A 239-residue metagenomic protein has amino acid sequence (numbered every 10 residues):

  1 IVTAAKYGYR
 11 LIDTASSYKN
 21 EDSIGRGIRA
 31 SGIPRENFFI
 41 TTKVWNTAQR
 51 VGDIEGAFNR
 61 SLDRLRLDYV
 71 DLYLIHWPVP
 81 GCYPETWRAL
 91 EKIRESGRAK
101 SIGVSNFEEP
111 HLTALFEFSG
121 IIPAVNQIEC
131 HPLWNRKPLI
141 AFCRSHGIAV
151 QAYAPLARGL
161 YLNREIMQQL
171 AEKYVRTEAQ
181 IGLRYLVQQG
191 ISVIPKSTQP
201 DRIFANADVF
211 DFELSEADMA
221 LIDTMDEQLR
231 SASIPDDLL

Functional and structural regions predicted by a protein language model:
I1-A4, R50-L65, E85, P110-T113 (+1 more regions): Short, acidic/polar
I1-F38, A157, D237: N-terminal binding-site loop/beta-alpha segment at the start of enzyme catalytic domains that lines or forms
T3-K6, G25-N37, N59-D68, K92-R94 (+2 more regions): Acidic (Asp/Glu)-rich catalytic clusters
Y7, Y18-K19, R35, A48-G52 (+4 more regions): Residues at secondary-structure transition points
I12, V70, I102: Glycine-centered flexible beta-alpha turn that most often forms the glycine-rich phosphate-binding loop
T14-A15, K43-V44, E129, P155-L156: Active-site-proximal beta-strand/loop segments in catalytic clefts of secreted hydrolases
R35-Q49, Y69-P78, N106: A short, structured active-site edge motif that brings together acidic residues
W77-L239: Beta/alpha (TIM)-barrel catalytic core signal, keyed to glycine-rich beta->alpha loops juxtaposed to Asp/Glu that bind
